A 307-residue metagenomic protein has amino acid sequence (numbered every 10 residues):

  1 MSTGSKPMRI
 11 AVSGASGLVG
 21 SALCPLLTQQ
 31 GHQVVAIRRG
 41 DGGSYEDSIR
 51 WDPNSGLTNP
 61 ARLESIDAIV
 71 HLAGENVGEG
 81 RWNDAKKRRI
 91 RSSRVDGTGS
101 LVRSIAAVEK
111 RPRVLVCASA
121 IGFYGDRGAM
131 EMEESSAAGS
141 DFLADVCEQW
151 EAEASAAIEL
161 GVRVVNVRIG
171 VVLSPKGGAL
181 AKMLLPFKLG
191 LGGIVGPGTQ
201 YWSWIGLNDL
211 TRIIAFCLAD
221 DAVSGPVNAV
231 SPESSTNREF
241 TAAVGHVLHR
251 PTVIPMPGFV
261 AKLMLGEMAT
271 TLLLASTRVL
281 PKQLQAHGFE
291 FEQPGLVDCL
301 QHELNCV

Functional and structural regions predicted by a protein language model:
I10-Q30: N-terminal Rossmann NAD(P)H-binding glycine-rich loop of SDR-like oxidoreductase domains
G42, E46-G97: NAD(P)H-binding glycine-rich loop region in Rossmannoid oxidoreductase-like domains and their noncatalytic homologs
S92, G128-N166: Catalytic helix-loop patch of NAD(P)-dependent Rossmann-fold dehydrogenases
G99-D141: Conserved Rossmann-fold NAD(P)-dependent oxidoreductase catalytic core, especially the SDR/UDP-sugar
E148, A157-N166, G170-W202, V244: NAD(P)-dependent short-chain dehydrogenase/reductase
L184-G192, Q200-S234: Alpha-helical substrate-binding/gating segment
D220-E267, Q301, N305-V307: Mid/C-terminal beta-alpha module of Rossmann-like enzyme folds, strongest in SDR-family dehydrogenases/epimerases
T271-V307: C-terminal amphipathic/interface module of NAD(P)-dependent oxidoreductases and related NAD-binding regulators
